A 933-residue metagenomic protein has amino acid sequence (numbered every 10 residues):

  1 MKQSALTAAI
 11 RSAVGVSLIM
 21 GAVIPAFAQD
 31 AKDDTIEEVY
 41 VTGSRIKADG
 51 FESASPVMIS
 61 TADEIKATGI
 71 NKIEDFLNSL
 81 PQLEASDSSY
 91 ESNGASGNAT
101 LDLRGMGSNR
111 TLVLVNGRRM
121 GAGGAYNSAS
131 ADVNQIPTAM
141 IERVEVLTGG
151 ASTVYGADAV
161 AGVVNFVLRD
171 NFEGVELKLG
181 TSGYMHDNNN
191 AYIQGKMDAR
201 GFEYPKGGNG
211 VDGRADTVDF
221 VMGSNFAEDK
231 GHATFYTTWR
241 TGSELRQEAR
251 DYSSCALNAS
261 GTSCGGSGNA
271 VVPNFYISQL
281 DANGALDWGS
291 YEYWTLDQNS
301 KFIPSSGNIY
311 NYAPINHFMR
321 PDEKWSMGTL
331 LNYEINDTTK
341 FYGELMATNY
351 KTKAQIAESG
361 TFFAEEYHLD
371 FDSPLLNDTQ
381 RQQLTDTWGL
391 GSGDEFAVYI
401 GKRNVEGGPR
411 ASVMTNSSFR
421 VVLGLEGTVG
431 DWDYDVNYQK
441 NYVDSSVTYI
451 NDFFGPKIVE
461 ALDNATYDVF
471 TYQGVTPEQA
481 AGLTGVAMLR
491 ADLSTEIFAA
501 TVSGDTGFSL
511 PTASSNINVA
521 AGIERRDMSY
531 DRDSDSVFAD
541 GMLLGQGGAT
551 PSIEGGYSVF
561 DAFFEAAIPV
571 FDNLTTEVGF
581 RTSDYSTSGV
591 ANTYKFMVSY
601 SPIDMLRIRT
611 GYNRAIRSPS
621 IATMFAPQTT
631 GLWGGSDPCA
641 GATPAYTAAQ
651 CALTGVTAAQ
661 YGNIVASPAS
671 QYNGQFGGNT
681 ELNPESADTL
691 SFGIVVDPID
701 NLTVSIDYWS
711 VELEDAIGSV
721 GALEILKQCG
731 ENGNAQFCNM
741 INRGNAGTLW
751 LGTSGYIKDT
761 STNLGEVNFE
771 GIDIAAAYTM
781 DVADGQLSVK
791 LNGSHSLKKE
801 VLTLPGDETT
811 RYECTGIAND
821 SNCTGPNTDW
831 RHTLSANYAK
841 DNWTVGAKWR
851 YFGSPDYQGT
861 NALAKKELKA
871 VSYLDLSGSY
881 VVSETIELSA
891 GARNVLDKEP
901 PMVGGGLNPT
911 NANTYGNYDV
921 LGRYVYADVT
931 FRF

Functional and structural regions predicted by a protein language model:
M1-T68, D75-S79, D219, G223-S224 (+7 more regions): N-terminal Sec signal peptide and the immediately downstream disordered periplasmic leader that contains the TonB box
A31-D34, N171-G174, A227-K230, N336-T339 (+10 more regions): Short loop/turn motifs that connect adjacent beta-strands in outer-membrane beta-barrel proteins
I73-F76, A99-L101, D132-N134, D158-G180 (+2 more regions): N-terminal periplasmic accessory domains that precede and gate Gram-negative outer-membrane beta-barrel machines
E74, N78-R119: Extracytoplasmic beta-strand/coil segments of soluble accessory domains associated with Gram-negative outer-membrane
R119-T148, Q194-M197: Short acidic/polar hinge/loop motifs at secondary-structure boundaries that mediate gating or recognition
A125-S128, G242-S260, A270, A282-D322 (+6 more regions): Surface-exposed, low-complexity loop segments enriched in small/polar and acidic residues
G631, G785-V881, L896-D897: C-terminal beta-barrel architecture of Gram-negative outer-membrane proteins
T703, E714, L797-K798, W849-Q858 (+1 more regions): C-terminal beta-signal and adjacent terminal beta-strands/loops of Gram-negative outer-membrane beta-barrel proteins
